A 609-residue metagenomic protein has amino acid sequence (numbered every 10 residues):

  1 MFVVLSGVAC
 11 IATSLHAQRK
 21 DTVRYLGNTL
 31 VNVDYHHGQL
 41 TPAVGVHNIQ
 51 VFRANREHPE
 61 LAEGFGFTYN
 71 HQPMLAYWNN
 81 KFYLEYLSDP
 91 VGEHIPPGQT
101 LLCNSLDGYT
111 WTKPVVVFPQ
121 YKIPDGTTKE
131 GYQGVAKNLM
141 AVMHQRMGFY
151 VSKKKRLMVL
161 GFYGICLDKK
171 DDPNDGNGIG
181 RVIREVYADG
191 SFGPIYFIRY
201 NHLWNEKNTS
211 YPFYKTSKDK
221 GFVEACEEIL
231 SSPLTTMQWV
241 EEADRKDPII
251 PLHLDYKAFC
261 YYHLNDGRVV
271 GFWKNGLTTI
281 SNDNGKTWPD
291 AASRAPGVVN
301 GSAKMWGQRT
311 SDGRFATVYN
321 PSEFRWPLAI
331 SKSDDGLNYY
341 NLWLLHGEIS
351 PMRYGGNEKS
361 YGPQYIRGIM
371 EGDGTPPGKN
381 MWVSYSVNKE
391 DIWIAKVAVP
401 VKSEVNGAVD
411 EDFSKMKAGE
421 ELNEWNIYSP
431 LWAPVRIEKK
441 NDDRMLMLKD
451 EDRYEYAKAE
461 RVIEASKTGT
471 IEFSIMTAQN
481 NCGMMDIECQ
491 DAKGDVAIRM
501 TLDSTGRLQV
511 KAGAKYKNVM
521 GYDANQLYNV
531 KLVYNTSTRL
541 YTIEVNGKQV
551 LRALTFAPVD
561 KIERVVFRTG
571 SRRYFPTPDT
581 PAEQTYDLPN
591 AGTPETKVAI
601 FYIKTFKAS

Functional and structural regions predicted by a protein language model:
M1-Q18: Bacterial Sec-dependent N-terminal signal peptides
Q18-T68, Y77-V142, V151-A303, R309-K359 (+3 more regions): Beta-rich carbohydrate-recognition and catalytic domains
F65, E460-I471, V519-Q526, K597-Y602: Extracellular/lumenal carbohydrate-interaction signature centered on repeated Trp-anchored short motifs
F413, F473, Q526-N535, Y541-I543: Short tryptophan-centered beta-strand motifs in secreted/extracellular beta-sheet-rich domains of glycan-recognition
K417-M445: Extracellular glycan-recognition surfaces and repeat-rich motifs
K440-L508: Secretory/extracellular carbohydrate-interaction modules and structurally similar beta-sandwich "look-alikes"
Q509-K531: Short, aromatic/His-centered strand-loop micro-motif at the edge of beta-sheets
A553-Y602: Flexible glycan-contacting loops in extracellular carbohydrate-active proteins
